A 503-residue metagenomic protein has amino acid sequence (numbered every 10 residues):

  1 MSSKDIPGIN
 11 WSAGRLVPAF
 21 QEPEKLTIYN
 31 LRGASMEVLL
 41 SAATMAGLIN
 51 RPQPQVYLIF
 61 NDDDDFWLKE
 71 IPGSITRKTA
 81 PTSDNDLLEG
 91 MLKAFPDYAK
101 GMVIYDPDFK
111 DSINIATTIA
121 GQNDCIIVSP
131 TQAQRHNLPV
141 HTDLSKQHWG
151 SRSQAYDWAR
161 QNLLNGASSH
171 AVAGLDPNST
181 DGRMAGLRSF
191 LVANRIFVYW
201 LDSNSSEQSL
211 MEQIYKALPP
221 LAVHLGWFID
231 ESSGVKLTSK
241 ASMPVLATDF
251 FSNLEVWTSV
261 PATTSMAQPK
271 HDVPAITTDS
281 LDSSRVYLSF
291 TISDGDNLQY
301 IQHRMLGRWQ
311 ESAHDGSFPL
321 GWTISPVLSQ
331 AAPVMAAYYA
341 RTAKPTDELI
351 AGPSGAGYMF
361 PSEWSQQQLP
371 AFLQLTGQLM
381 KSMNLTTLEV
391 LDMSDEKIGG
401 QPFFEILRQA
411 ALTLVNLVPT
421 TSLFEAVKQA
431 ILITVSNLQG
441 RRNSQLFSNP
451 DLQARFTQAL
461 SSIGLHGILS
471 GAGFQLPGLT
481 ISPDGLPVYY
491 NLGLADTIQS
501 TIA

Functional and structural regions predicted by a protein language model:
M1-A331, Q439-A503: Terminal accessory/targeting
D108-F109, S325-L328, G355-G357, M393-D395 (+2 more regions): Short beta-alpha junction loops
W227, D392-M393: Short, well-ordered beta-to-alpha junction loops that form the rim of enzyme active sites and present histidine/acidic
V273-E389, K397-L417: Catalytic alpha-helical scaffold of carbohydrate-active enzymes acting on polysaccharides/glycoconjugates
W322, A351, Q409-A410, V415-R442: Aromatic- and acid-rich polysaccharide-binding/catalytic face of secreted or lumenal carbohydrate-active enzymes
P361-K381, P402, A426-S461: Alpha-helical scaffold elements lining the catalytic groove of polysaccharide deacetylases
E396-F404, P487-Y489, I502: Active-site or metal-binding loop neighborhoods of secreted/extracellular toxin and effector enzymes
